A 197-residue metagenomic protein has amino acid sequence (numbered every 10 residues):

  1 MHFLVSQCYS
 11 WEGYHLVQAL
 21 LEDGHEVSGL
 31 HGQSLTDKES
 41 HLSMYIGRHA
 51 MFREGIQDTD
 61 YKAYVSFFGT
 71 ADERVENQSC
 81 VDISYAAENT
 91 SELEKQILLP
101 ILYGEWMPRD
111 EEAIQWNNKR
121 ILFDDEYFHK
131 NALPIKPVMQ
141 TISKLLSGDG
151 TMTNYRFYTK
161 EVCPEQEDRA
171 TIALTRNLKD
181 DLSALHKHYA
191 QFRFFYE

Functional and structural regions predicted by a protein language model:
M1-T59, H188: N-terminal Rossmann/SDR dinucleotide-binding element
L4, G29-L30, D82, Q96-L98 (+1 more regions): A structural signal for short, well-ordered beta-strand segments and their strand-loop junctions that often border
W11-E12, Q33-T36, T70-R74, L102-G104: Short acidic, S/G/P-rich loop/turn micro-motifs used as interaction or catalytic elements
E26, Q57-P100: Conserved Rossmann-fold NAD(P)-dependent oxidoreductase catalytic core, especially the SDR/UDP-sugar
H31-L35, Y85-A87, V138: Short beta-alpha junction loops
E39-I46, A113, E165-R169: Short, aromatic/basic amphipathic alpha-helical patches
N89-K144: NAD(P)-dependent short-chain dehydrogenase/reductase
L133-E197: C-terminal substrate-binding subdomain of Rossmann-fold SDR/epimerase-dehydratase oxidoreductases
